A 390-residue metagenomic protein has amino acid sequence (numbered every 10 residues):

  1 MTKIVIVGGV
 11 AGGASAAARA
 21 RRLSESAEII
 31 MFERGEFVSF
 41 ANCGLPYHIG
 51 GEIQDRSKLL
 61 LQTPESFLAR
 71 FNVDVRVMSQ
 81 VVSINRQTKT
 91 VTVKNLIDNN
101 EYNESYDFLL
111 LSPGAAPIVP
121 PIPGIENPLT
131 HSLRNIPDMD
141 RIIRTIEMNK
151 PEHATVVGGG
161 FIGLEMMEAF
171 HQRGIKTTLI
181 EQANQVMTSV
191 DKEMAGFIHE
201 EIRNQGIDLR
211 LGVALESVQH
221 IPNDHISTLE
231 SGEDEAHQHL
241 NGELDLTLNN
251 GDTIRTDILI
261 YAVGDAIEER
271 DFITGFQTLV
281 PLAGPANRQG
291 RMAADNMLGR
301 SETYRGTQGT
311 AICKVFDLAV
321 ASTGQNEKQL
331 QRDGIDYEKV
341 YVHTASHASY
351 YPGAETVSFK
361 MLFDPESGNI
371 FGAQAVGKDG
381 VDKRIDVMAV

Functional and structural regions predicted by a protein language model:
T2-R76, I118, M167-V190, T310 (+1 more regions): Beta1-alpha1 glycine-rich phosphate/pyrophosphate-binding loop at the start of Rossmann-like nucleotide-binding domains
V7-A11, S15, R21-S26, F32-F37 (+2 more regions): Flexible, glycine-rich terminal cap/loop adjacent to redox cofactors in electron-transfer oxidoreductases
S26, R70, R76-I97, E104 (+2 more regions): A Rossmann-like FAD-binding core segment of flavoenzymes
L60, H153-T155, F161-P222, T278-A286 (+1 more regions): Rossmann-like dinucleotide-binding cores of NAD(P)H-dependent redox enzymes
E104-G114, I254-Y261, G290, G368: Short hydrophobic core segments
F108-R173, D208-L209: Glycine-rich dinucleotide-binding loop and its adjacent helix/turn
A115-P137, I226-T228, G242-P281: Glycine-rich beta-alpha-beta "Rossmann" dinucleotide-binding loop(s) and their flanking helix/strand
V263, P281-R300: An active-site-proximal "capping" alpha-helix that borders the catalytic cofactor pocket
